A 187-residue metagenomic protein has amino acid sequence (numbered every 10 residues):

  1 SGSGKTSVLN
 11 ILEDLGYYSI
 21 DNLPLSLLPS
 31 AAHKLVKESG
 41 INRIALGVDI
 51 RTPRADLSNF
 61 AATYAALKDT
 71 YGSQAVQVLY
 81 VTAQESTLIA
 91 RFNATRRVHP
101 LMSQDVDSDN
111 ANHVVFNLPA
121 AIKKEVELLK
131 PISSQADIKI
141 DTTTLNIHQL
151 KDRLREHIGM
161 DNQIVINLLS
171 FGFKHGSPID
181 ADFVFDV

Functional and structural regions predicted by a protein language model:
S1-L12: Glycine-rich phosphate-binding P-loop
D14-D69: Conserved nucleotide-sensing/catalytic segment adjacent to the nucleotide-binding pocket in NTP-handling enzymes
V36-I41, K68-Q74, P131-I132, G159-D161 (+1 more regions): Conserved catalytic network of the ASCE P-loop NTPase/AAA+ motor domain
I41-L46, S73-Q77, I138, Q163-I164: Loop/turn-to-beta-strand initiation segments
R51-R54, A83-L88, L145-I147, G172-G176: Conserved nucleotide-binding/hydrolysis micro-motifs of P-loop NTPases
N59-G72, Q84-S86, R97-V98, F116: Conserved C-terminal guanine-recognition region of P-loop GTPase G domains, centered on the G4
G72-R96, D105-S108, I140-D141, A181-V187: Conserved phosphate-donor/acceptor-positioning beta-strand/loop module used by diverse small-molecule
Q104, S108-N110, L118-V187: C-terminal accessory "lid"/substrate-recognition subdomains
